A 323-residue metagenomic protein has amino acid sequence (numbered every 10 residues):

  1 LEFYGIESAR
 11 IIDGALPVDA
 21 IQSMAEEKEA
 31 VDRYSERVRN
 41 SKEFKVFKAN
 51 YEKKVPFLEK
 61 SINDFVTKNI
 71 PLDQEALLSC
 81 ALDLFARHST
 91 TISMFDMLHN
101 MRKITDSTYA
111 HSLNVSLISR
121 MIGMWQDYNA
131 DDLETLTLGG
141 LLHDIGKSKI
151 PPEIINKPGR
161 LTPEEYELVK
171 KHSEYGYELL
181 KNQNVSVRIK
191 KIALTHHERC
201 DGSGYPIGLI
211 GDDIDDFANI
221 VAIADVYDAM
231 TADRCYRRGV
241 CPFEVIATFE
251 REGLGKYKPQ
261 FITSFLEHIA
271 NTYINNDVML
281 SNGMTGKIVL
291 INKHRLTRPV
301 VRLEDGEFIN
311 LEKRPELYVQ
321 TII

Functional and structural regions predicted by a protein language model:
L1-D73: Membrane-cytosol interface segments
F44, K53-I323: Histidine- and acidic-residue-rich, metal-dependent catalytic cores
